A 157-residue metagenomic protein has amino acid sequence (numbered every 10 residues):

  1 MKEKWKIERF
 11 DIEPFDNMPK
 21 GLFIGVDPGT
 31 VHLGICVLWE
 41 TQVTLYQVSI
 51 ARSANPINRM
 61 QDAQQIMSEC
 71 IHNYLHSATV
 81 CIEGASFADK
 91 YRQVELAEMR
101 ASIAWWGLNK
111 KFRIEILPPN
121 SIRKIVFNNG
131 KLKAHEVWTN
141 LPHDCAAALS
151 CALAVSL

Functional and structural regions predicted by a protein language model:
M1-L157: Phosphate- and other anionic-substrate recognition elements at nucleic-acid/protein interfaces
